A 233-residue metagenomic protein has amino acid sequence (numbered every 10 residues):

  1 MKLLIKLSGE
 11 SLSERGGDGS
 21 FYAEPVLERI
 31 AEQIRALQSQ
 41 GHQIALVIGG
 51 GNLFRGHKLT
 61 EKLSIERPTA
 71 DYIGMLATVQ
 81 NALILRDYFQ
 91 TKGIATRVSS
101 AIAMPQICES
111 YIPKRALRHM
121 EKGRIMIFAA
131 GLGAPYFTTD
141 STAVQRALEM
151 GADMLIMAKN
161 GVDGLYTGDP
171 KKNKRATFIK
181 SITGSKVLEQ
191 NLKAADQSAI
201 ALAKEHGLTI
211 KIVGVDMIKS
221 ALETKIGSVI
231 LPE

Functional and structural regions predicted by a protein language model:
M1-E233: C-terminal catalytic "cap/lid" subdomain
